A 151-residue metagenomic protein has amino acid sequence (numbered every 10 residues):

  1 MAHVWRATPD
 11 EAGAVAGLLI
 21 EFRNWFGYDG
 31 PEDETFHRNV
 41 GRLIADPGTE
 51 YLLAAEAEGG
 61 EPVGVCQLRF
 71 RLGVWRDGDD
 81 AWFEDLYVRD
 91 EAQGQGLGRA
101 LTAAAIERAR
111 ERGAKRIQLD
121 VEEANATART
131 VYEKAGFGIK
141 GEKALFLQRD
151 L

Functional and structural regions predicted by a protein language model:
A2, R6-G78, E84, R89 (+4 more regions): Acetyl-CoA-dependent GNAT
E11, D85-Y87, E91-A92, G96 (+2 more regions): Conserved functional loop/turn residues at catalytic and ligand-binding sites
W25, K115, G138: Conserved H-loop
Q67, Q93-Q95, Q118: Glutamine-centric residue-chemistry signal
D77, Q95, A126: Loop/helix-junction capping segments adjacent to catalytic residues or to phosphate/diphosphate-binding pockets
V88, G94-E107, T130, K134: Conserved acetyl-CoA-binding loop-helix of GNAT-fold acetyltransferases
R99, E111, E123-E142, R149: Conserved active-site alpha-helix within GNAT-family acetyltransferase domains
A109-D120: Conserved GNAT acetyl-CoA-binding A-motif
